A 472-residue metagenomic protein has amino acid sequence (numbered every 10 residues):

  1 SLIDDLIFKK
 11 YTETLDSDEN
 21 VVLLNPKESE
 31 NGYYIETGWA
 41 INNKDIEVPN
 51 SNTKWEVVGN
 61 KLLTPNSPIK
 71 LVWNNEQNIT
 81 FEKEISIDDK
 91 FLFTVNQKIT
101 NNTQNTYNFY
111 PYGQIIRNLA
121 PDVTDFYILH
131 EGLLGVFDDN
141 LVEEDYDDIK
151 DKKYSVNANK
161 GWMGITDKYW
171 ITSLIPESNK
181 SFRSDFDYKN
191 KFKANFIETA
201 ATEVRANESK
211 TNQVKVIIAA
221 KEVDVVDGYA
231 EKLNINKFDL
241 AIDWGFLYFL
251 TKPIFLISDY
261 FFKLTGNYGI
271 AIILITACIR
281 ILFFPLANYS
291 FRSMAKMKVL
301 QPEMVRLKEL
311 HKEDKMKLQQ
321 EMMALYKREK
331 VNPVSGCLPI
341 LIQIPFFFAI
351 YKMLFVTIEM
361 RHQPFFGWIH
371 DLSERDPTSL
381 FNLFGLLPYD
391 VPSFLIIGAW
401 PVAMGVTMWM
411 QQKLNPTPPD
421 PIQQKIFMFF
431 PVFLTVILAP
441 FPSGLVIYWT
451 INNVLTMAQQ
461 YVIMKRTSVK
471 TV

Functional and structural regions predicted by a protein language model:
S1-K237: Soluble non-transmembrane domains of integral membrane proteins
N96-K98, F109-P111, N118-D122, E198 (+1 more regions): Helix-loop-helix
